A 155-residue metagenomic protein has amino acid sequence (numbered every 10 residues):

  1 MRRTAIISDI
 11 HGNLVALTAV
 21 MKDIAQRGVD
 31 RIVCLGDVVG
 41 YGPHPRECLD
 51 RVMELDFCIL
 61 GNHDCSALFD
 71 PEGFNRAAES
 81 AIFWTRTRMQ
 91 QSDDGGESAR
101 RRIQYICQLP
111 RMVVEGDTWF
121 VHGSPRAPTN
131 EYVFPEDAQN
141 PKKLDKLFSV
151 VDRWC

Functional and structural regions predicted by a protein language model:
M1-L55: N-terminal active-site segment of His-dependent metallophosphoesterases
S8-I10, G36-V38, N62-C65, G123-P125: Active-site metal-binding loops of divalent metal-dependent hydrolases
C48, E54-V121, A127, E131-D152: Active-site neighborhood of divalent metal-dependent phosphoester bond hydrolases
